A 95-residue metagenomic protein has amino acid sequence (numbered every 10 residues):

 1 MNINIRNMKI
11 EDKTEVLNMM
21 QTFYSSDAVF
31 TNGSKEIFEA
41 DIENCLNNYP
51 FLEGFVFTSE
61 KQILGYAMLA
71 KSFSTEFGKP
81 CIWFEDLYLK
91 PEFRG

Functional and structural regions predicted by a protein language model:
N4-N18: A short beta-loop-alpha structural element at the N-terminal edge of CoA-dependent acyl/N-acetyltransferase catalytic
M8, L87-L89: Hydrophobic adenine-recognition pocket in adenosine-nucleotide-binding enzymes
Y24-N44: Conserved GNAT-fold acetyl-CoA-binding loop/helix
N44-V56: A short helix-loop-beta-strand connector motif used in the catalytic cores of GNAT acetyltransferases and, in some
N47, E60, S74-T75: Short polar/acidic secondary-structure junctions
V56, Q62-A70: Conserved beta-strand in the GNAT
A67-E85: Conserved donor-binding loop and adjoining core beta-sheet/short helix segment in diverse acyl/aminoacyl transferases
F77, K90-G95: Conserved glycine-rich acetyl-CoA-binding loop
